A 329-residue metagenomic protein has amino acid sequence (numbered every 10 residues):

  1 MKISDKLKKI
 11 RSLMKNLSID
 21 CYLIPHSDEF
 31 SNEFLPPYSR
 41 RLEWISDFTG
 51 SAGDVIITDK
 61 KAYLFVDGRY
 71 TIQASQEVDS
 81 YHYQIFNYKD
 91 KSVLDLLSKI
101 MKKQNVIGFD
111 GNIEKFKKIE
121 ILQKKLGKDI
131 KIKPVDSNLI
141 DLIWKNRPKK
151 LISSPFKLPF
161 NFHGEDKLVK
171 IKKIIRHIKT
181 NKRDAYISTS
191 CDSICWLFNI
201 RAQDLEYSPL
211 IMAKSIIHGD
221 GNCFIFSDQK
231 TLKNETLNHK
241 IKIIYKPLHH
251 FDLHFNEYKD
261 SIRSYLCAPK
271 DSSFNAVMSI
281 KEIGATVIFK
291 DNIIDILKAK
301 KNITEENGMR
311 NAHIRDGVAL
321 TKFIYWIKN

Functional and structural regions predicted by a protein language model:
M1-K102, D110, E114, K118-E257 (+2 more regions): N-terminal accessory/capping or targeting/presequence segment of soluble
E77, D260, T286-D291, V318-Y325: Short acidic (Asp/Glu) and glycine-rich catalytic loops that position anionic groups and cofactors
N105, F109, E235-I293: Conserved catalytic alpha/beta cores of large enzymes that bind or transform nucleotide phosphates and polynucleotides
V106-K115, F162-H163, S193, I293-K298 (+1 more regions): Conserved short loop/turn motifs at secondary-structure junctions
I121, K125-K149, S272-G308: Terminal amphipathic helices with adjacent charged low-complexity linkers/tails
F198, V277, I324: A short local structural element in Rossmann-fold oxidoreductases
L297-N329: Long, K/E/R/D-enriched contiguous segments that form extended
